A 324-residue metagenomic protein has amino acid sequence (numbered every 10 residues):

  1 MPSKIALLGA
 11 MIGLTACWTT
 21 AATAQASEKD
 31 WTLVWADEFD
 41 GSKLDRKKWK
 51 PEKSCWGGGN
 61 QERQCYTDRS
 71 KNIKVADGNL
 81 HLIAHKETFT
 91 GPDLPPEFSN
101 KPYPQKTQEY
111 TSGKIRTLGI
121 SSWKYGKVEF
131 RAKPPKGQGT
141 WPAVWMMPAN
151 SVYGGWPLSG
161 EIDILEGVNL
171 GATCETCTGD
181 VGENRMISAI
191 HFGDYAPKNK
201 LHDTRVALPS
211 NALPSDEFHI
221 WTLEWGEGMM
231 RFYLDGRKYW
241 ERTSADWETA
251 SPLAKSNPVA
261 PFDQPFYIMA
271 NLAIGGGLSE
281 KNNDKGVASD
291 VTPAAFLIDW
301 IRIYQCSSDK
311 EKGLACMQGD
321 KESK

Functional and structural regions predicted by a protein language model:
M1-I5: Positively charged n-region of N-terminal signal peptides that target proteins for export
A6-C17: Bacterial N-terminal signal peptides
T19-A21: N-terminal signal peptide c-region/cleavage motif recognized by signal peptidases
Q25-K324: GH16 jelly-roll
